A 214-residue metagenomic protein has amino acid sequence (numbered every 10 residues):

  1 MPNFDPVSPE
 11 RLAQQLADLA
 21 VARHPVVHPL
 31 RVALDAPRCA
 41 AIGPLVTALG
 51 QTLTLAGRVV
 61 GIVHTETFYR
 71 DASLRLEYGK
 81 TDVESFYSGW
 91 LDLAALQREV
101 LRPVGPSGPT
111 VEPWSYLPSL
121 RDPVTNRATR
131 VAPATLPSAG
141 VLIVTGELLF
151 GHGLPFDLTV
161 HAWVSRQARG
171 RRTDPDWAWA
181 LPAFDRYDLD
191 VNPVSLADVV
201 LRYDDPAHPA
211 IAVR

Functional and structural regions predicted by a protein language model:
M1-A33: Extreme N-terminal, non-catalytic leader segments that precede Walker-type/kinase nucleotide-binding cores
P2-R11, L149-R214: Conserved NTP phosphate-binding and transfer environment spanning the P-loop NTPase/kinase superfamily
A33, V141-T145, V160: Structural motif
A33-Q51: Glycine-rich phosphate-binding P-loop
G50-G61: Post-Walker A helix-loop "phosphate-sensing" segment adjacent to the P-loop in P-loop NTPases
G61-H64, R70-V124: Conserved nucleotide-sensing/catalytic segment adjacent to the nucleotide-binding pocket in NTP-handling enzymes
P109, P137-L142: Loop/turn-to-beta-strand initiation segments
S119-R127, G140-G146, A180-D185: Short gly/ser/thr-rich secondary-structure transition/capping motifs
